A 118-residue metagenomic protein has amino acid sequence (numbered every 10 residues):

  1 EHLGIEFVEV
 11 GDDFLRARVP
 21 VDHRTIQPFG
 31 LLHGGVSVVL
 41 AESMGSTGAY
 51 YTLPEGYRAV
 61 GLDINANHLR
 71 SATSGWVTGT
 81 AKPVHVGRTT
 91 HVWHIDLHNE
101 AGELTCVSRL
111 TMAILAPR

Functional and structural regions predicted by a protein language model:
G4-L32: Catalytic strand-loop segment that frames the active site of acyl-thioester-processing enzymes
D22, P54, L69: Residue-level recognition of the GNAT/N-acetyltransferase active site
L32, V36-S37, T89: Gly/Ser/Thr-rich beta-alpha loop segments that engage phosphate groups in nucleotides
G35-E55: Active-site helix/loop of acyl-thioester processing domains in fatty-acid/polyketide metabolism, spanning hotdog-fold
L53, S71-R118: HotDog/MaoC-like acyl-thioester-processing domains
R58-G61: A short coil-to-beta-strand element that immediately follows conserved catalytic motifs
